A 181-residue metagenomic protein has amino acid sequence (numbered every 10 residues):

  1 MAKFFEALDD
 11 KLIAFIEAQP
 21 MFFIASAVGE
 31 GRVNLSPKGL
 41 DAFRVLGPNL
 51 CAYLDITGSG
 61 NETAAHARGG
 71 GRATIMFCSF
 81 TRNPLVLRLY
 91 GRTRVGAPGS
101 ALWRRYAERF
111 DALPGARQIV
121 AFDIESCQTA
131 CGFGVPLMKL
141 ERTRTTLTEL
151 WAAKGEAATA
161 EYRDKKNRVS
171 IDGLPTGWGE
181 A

Functional and structural regions predicted by a protein language model:
M1-A181: Binding-site signature for planar aromatic cofactors or substrates
